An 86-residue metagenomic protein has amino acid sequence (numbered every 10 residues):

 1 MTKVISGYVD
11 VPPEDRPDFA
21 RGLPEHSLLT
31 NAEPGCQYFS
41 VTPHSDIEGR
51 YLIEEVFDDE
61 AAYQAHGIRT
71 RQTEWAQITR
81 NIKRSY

Functional and structural regions predicted by a protein language model:
K3-D10, S40-G67: Short, well-ordered beta-strand segments in beta-rich or mixed alpha/beta enzyme and ligand-binding folds
K3-E33, Q37, V41: N-terminal first-folded block
E25-Q37, V56-Y86: An amphipathic, aromatic/His-enriched active-site/gating alpha helix that lines ligand/cofactor pockets
